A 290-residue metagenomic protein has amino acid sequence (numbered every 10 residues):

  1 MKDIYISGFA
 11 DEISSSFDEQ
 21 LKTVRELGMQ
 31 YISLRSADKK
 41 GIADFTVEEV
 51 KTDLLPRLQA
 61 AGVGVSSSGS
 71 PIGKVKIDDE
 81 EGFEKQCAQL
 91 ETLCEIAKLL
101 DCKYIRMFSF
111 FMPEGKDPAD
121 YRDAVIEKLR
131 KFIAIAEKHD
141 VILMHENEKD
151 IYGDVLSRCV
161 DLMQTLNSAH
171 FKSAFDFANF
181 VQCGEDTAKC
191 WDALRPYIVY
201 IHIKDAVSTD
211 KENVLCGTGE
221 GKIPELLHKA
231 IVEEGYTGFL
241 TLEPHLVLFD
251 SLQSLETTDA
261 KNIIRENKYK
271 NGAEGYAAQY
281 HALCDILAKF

Functional and structural regions predicted by a protein language model:
M1-S7, S14-G28, D101, L156-F175 (+1 more regions): Histidine-acidic metal/acid-base catalytic patches
K2-A10, Q59, G64: Mobile, glycine- and charge-enriched loop segments and immediately flanking short secondary-structure elements within
I6-D18, D44-L54, K85-L90: N-terminal-biased segments
F9-I13, R35-K39, S70-G73, F110-M112 (+4 more regions): Active-site beta-loop-alpha junctions enriched in small/polar residues
S16-K22, Q59-A60, G64, K76-S173 (+4 more regions): Active-site acidic/histidine proton-transfer and metal-coordination neighborhood in alpha/beta enzyme cores
S33, S67-G69, R106, M144 (+2 more regions): Conserved beta-strand positions in the central sheet of alpha/beta enzyme cores
S33-L55, Q59, F110-K116, K211: Glycine-rich, proline-tolerant flexible connector loops at the mouths of alpha/beta enzymes
D38-A43, K74-D79, P113-P118, Q182-C183 (+2 more regions): A short acidic, helix-capping loop that chelates divalent metal ions and anchors anionic groups
